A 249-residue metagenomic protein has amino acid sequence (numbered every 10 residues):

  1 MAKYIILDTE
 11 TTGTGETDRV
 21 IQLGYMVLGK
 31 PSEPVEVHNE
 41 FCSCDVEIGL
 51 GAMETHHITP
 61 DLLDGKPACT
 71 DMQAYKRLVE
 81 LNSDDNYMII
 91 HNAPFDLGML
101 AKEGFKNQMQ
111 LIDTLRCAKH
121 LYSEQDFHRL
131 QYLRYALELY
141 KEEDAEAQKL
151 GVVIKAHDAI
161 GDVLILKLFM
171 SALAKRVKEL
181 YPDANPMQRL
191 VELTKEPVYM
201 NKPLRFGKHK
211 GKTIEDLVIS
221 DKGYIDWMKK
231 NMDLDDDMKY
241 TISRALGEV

Functional and structural regions predicted by a protein language model:
M1-M109, S123-A145, K149-H157: Conserved non-catalytic scaffold segment of RNase H-like nuclease domains
T17-V20, F41, E103-F105, T114-L115 (+1 more regions): Metal-dependent nucleotidyl/phosphoryl-transfer cores and adjacent nucleic-acid-binding surfaces
K119: Short, conserved beta-strand/beta-arch hydrophobic-aromatic motifs that form part of recognition grooves or interface
D158-F169: Acidic, divalent-metal-coordinating active-site segment for phosphoryl/phosphodiester hydrolysis, typified by short
L168-V249: Acidic two-metal-ion nuclease catalytic site recognized across multiple nuclease folds, prominently DnaQ/RNase D-T
